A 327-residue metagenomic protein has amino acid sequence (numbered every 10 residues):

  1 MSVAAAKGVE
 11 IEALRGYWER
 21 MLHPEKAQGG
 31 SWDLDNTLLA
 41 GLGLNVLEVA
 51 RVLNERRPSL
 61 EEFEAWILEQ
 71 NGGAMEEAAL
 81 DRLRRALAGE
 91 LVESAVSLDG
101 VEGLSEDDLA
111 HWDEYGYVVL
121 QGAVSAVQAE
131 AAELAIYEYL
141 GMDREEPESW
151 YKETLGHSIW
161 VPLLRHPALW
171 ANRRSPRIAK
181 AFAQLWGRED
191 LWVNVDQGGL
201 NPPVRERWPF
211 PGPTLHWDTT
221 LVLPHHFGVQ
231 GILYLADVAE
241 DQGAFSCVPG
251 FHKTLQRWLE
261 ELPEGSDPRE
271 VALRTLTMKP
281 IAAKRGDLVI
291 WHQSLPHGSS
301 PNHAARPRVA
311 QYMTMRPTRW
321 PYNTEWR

Functional and structural regions predicted by a protein language model:
M1-A110: Fe(II)/2-oxoglutarate
S2-W32, L288-I290, L295-R327: Non-heme Fe(II)/2-oxoglutarate
H111-Y117, Q121-A181, V204-E206: Non-heme Fe(II)/2-oxoglutarate
Y117-V119, Q230-Y234, M278-P280, L288-I290 (+1 more regions): Conserved hydrophobic/aromatic beta-strand scaffold that supports enzyme active sites
A126, L221, H297: Glycine-rich nucleotide phosphate-binding loop and flanking beta-alpha elements of Rossmann-like dinucleotide-binding
I136, L140-R144, W186-D190, A239 (+2 more regions): A generic secondary-structure signal for well-formed alpha-helical elements
L155-H166, R177-C247, H252: Conserved double-stranded beta-helix
V238-G298, W320: Double-stranded beta-helix
